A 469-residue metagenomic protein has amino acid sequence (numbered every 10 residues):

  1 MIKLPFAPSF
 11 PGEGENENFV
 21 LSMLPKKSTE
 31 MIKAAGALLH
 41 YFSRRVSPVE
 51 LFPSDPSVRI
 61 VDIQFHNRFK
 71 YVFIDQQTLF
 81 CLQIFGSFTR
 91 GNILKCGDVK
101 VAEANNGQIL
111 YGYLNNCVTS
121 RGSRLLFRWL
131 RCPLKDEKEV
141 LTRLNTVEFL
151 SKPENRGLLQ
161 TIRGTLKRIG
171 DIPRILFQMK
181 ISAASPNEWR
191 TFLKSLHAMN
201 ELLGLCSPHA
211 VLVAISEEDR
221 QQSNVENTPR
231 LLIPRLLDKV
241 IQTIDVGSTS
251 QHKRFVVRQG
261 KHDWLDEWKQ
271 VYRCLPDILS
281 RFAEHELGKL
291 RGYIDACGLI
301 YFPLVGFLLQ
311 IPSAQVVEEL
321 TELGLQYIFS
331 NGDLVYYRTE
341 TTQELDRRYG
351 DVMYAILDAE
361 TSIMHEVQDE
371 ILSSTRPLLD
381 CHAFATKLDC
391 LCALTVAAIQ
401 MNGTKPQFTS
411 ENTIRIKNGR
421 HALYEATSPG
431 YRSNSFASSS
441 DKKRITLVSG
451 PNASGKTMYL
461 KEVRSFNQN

Functional and structural regions predicted by a protein language model:
M1-F149, K167-F177, A184-D277, R281: Charged catalytic and DNA/RNA-contacting regions of genome-maintenance and nucleic-acid-processing enzymes
L24, S28, S313-D346, C390-N469: ATPase nucleotide-binding head domains, primarily ABC-like/P-loop NTPase cores
S28, P133-E137, L158-I169, S182-F192 (+7 more regions): Conserved phosphate/pyrophosphate-binding and hydrolysis machinery centered on Walker-type P-loop NTPases, extending
V49-V61, E286-Y301, V396-N418: Long, charged, glycine-rich C-terminal linkers/tails
L150-G157, L176-A183, C206, A210 (+4 more regions): Secondary-structure edge/capping motif, primarily at the C-terminal ends of alpha-helices and the immediately following
K239-G288, T409-G419, L423-G455: Conserved mid-sequence domains
V256-S330, L334-Y337, E344-L345, V352: Conserved ASCE P-loop ATPase motor domains encompassing nucleic-acid-directed helicases/translocases
A355-T409: Charged, surface-exposed helical/loop "interaction arms" that form contiguous linear patches used for dimerization
